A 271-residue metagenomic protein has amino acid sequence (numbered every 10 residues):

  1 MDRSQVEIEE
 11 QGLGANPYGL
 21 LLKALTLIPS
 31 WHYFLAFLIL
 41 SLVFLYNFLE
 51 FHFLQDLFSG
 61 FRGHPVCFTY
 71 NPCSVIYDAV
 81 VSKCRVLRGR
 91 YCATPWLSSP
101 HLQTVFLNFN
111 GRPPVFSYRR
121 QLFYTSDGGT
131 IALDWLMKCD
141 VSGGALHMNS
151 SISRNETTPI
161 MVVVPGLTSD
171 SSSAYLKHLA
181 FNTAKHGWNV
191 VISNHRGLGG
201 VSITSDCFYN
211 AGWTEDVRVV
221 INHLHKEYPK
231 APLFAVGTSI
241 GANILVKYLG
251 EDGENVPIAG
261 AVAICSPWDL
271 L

Functional and structural regions predicted by a protein language model:
Q5-T26, S41-V86, R90, K226-L271: Alpha/beta-hydrolase-fold enzymes
E9-L21, W96-E156: N-terminal cap/lid segment of alpha/beta-hydrolase-fold proteins
W31-L35, P165, F234-A242: Conserved alpha/beta-hydrolase "nucleophile elbow" surrounding the catalytic nucleophile
R119, D127-I131, T157-I160, H186-V191 (+2 more regions): Core residues of folded domains in eukaryotic genome-function proteins
T125-G129, S172, Y209-T214: Phosphate/oxyanion-binding active-site loops and adjacent basic polyanion-contact surfaces
G128-G129, M137-D140, L167-S169, R196-L198 (+3 more regions): Conserved beta-strand elements of beta-rich interaction domains across eukaryotes, especially beta-propellers
L136-T204, V219-K226: Short, surface-exposed "cap/lid" segments of acyl-processing enzymes
S193-G200, S205-Y248, D252: Internal, well-ordered domain-core segments that constitute the primary functional module of diverse proteins
